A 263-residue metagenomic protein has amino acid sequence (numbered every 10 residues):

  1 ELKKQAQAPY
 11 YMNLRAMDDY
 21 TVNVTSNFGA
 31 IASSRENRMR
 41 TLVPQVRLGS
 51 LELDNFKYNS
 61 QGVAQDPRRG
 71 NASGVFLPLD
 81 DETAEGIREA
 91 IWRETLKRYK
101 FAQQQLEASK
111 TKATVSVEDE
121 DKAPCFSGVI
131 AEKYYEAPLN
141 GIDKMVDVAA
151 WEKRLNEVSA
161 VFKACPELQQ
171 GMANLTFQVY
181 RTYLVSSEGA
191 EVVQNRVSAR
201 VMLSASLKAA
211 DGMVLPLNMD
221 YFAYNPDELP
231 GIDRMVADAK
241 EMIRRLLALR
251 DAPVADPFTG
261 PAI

Functional and structural regions predicted by a protein language model:
E1-I263: Active-site bordering "gate/hinge" segments that shape substrate access to catalytic or cofactor-binding pockets
